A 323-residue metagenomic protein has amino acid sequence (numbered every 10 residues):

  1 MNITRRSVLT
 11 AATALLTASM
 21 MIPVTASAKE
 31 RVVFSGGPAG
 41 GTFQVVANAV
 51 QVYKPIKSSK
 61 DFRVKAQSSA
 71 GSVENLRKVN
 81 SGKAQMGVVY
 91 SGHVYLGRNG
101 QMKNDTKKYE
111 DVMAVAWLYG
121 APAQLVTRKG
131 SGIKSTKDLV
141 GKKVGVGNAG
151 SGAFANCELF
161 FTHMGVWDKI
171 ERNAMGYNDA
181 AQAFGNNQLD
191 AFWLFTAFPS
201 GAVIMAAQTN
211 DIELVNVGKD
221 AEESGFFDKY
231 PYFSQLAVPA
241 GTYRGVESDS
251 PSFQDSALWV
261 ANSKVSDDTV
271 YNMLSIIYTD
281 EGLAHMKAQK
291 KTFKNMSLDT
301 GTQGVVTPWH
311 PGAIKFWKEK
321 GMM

Functional and structural regions predicted by a protein language model:
R5-L9: N-terminal export leaders
A14-L15, A26: Cleavable N-terminal signal peptides
M21-A28: Sec/Tat signal peptide C-region and signal peptidase I cleavage site
K29, S59-D61, G71-E74, S81 (+4 more regions): Extracytoplasmic
R31-K57, F62, A121-N186, L283 (+4 more regions): Bilobed "Venus flytrap"/periplasmic-binding protein-like clamshell domains and structurally analogous long
N48-Y53, K65-Y109, L125, I133 (+4 more regions): Pocket-flanking alpha-helical
S91-H93, Q101-K103, D168-V260, K264-V265: Pocket-lining segment of extracytoplasmic ligand-binding domains
D179, G185-N186, T196-L214, F226-F227 (+3 more regions): An extracytoplasmic/periplasmic, membrane-proximal ligand-sensing/linker region
